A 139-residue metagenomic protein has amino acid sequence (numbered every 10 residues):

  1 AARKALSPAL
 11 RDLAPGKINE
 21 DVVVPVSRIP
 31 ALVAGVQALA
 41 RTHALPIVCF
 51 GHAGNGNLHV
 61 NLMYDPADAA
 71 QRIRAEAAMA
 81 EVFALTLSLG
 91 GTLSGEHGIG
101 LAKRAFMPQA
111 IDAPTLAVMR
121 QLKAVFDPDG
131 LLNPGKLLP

Functional and structural regions predicted by a protein language model:
A1-A2, H52-H59, E96-F106, G135-P139: A glycine-rich phosphate-binding loop feature that marks nucleotide/adenosyl-phosphate handling sites
A1-A78, L85, L89: C-terminal substrate-recognition/cap domain of FAD-linked oxidoreductases
K17, A67, L101-P108: Short beta-alpha connecting loops at secondary-structure transitions that line or flank enzyme active sites
V22, G51, S94-G95, A124 (+1 more regions): Short conserved micro-motifs on helix faces and helix-strand junctions that flank and scaffold key functional residues
A77-A80, A117: A general alpha-helical scaffold signature found inside nucleotide-binding enzyme cores
A80-A84, Q121-L122: Alpha-helix-loop-beta-strand connector modules within alpha/beta enzyme cores
L87-I99, P128-L132: Alpha-helix capping/hinge segments and adjacent helical runs
R104-P139: Activity-critical C-terminal alpha-helical subdomain
